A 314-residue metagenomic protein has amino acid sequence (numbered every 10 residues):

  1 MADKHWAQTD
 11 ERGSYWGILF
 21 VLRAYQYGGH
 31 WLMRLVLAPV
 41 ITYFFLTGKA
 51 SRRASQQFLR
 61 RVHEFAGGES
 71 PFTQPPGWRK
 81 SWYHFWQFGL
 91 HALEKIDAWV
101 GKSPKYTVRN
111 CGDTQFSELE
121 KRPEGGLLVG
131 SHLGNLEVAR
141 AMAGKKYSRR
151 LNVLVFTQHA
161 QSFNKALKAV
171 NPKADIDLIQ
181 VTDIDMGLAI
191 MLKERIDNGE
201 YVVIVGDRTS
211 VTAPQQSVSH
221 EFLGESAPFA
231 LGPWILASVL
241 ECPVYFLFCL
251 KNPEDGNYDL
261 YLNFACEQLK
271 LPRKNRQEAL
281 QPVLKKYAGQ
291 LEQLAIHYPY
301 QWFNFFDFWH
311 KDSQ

Functional and structural regions predicted by a protein language model:
M1-G130, K168, K173: Membrane-anchoring hydrophobic helices of lipid-metabolizing enzymes
Q8, T42-Y43, S103, L127 (+4 more regions): Short, contiguous strand/loop micro-motifs
W16, S51, V108, I184 (+1 more regions): Soluble or luminal CAZymes and related metallo-dependent hydrolases
L32, N135, W302-F303: Short hydrophobic/aromatic residue motifs in ordered secondary structure
E69, E120-K121, K145-K146, A169 (+2 more regions): Non-catalytic C-terminal accessory region of glycerolipid acyltransferases and related lyso-lipid remodeling enzymes
T73, K80-Y83, Q87-A92, R122-D183 (+2 more regions): Catalytic core of membrane glycerolipid acyltransferases/transacylases, capturing the structured, soluble-facing
V108-R109, L133, A160, T182-M186 (+2 more regions): A conditional alpha-helix N-cap/helix-loop micro-motif detector
R109, I179, N263: General small-molecule cofactor/ligand-binding pocket signal
